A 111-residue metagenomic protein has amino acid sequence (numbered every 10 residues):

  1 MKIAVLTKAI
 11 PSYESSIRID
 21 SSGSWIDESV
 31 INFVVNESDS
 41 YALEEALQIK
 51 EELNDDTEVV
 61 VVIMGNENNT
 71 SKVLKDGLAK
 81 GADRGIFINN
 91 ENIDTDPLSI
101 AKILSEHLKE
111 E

Functional and structural regions predicted by a protein language model:
M1-E111: N-terminal glycine-rich FAD/FM-binding segment characteristic of electron-transfer flavoproteins
